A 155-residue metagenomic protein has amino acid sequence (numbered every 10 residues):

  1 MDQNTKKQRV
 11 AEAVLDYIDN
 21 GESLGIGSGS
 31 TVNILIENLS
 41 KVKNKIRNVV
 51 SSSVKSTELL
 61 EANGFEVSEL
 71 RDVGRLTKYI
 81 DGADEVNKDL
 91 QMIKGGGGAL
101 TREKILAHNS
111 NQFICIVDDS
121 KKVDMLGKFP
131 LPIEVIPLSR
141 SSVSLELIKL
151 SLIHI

Functional and structural regions predicted by a protein language model:
M1-V86: N-terminal active-site beta-alpha-beta segment that forms phosphate/nucleotide-binding and substrate-recognition loops
D2-T5, K55-I153: Conserved phosphate- and dinucleotide-binding cores of soluble alpha/beta proteins, encompassing both enzyme active
I36, I153-I155: Polar low-complexity intrinsically disordered regions
